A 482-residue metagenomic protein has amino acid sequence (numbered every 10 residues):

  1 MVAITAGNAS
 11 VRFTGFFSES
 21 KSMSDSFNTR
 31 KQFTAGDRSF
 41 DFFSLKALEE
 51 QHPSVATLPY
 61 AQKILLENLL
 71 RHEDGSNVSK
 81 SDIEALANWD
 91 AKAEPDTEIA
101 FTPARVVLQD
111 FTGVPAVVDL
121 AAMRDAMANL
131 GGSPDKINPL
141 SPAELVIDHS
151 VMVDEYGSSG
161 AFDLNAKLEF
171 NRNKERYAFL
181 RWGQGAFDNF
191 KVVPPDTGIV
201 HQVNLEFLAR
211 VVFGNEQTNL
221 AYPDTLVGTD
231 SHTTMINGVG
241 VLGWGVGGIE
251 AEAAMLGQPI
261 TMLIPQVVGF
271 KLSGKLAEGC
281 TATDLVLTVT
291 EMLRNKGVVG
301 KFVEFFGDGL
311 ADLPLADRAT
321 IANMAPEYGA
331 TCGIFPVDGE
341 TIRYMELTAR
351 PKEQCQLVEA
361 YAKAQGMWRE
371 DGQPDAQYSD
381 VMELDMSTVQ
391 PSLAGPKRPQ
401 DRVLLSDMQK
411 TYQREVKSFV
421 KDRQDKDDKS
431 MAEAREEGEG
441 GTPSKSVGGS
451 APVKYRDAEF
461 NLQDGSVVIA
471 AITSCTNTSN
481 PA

Functional and structural regions predicted by a protein language model:
M1-G7: Compositionally biased low-complexity segments, especially N-terminal hydrophobic helices that form the hydrophobic
I4, G15-F17: Glycine-centered signal
F17-A482: Fe-S-dependent hydro-lyases/dehydratases of central metabolism
